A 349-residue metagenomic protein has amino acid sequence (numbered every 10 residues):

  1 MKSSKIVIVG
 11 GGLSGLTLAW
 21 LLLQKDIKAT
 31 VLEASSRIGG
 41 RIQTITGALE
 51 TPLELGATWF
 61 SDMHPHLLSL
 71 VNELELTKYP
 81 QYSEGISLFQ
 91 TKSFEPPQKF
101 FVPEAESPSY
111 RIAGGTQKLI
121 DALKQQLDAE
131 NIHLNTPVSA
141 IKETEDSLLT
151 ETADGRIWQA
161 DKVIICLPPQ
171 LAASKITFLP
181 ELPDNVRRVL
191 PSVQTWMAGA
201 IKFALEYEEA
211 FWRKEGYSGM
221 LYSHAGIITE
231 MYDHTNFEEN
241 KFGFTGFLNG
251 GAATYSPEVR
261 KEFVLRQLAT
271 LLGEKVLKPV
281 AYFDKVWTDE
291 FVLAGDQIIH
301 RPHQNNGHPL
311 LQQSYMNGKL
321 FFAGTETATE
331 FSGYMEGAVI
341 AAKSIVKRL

Functional and structural regions predicted by a protein language model:
S4-V31: N-terminal Rossmann-like FAD-binding beta1-loop-alpha1 element of flavoenzymes
T17, K99, E215-Y217, G226-L349: Conserved flavin/dinucleotide-binding core of flavoenzymes
L23-A48: Glycine-rich FAD pyrophosphate-binding loop
P52, L67-L88, F211-Y217: A short alpha-helix-loop-beta-strand transition element characteristic of N-terminal alpha/beta dinucleotide-binding
T58-P65, E104-A122, V259: Short beta-strand to alpha-helix junction loop
L134-L148: A conserved short coil-to-beta-strand element within the FAD-binding core of flavoproteins
R156-K214: Central helical "cap/lid" subdomain
